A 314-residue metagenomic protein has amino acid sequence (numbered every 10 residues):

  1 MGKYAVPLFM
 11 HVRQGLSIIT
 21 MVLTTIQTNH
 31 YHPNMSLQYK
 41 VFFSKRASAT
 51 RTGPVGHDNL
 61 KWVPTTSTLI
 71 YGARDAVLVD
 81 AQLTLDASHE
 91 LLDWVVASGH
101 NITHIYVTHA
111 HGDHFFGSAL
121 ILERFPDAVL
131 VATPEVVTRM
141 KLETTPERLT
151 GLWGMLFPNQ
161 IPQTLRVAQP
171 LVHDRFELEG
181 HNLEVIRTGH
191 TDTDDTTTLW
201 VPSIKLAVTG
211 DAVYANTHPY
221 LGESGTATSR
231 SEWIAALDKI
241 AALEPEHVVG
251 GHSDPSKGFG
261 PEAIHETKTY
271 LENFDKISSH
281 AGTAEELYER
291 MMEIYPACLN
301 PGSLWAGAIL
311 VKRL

Functional and structural regions predicted by a protein language model:
F9-R74: Zn-dependent metallo-beta-lactamase
Q27, Y31, R139, A242-H247 (+1 more regions): Accessory terminal helices/loops
D58-W62, D86-A87, E232: Short secondary-structure boundary/capping elements
V79-A81, H104-H111, V131-T133, A207-G210 (+1 more regions): Active-site neighborhood of phospho(di)ester-bond hydrolases with catalytic His/Asp-centered motifs
L83, N182, T188-H265, T269-N273: Metallo-beta-lactamase
D86-A132: Active-site metal-binding motif and surrounding structural segment of the metallo-beta-lactamase
V137-D195, P202-S203, L237, A241: Metallo-beta-lactamase
